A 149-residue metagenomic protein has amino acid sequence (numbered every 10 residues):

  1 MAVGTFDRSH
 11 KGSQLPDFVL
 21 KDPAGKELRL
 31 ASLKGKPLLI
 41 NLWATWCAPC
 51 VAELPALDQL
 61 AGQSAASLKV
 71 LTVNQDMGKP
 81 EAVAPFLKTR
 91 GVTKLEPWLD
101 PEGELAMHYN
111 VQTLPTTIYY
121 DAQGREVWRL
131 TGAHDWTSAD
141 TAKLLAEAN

Functional and structural regions predicted by a protein language model:
M1-D17, A139-A142, N149: N-terminal targeting signals for export/organelle localization
D7, G12, D17-L38: A short beta-strand-turn-helix
K36-L38, L42-W46, T113: Short pre-active-site segment immediately N-terminal to redox-active cysteine/selenocysteine motifs in thiol-based
N41, T72-N74, R129-T131: Soluble periplasmic/extracytoplasmic beta-strand elements of cell-envelope proteins
T45-A52, T116: C-type cytochrome heme c attachment motif
V51-R90, P101-H108: Structural microenvironment flanking redox-active thiols in thiol-disulfide oxidoreductases
P85-K94, D100-A148: Thiol/disulfide oxidoreductase modules built on the thioredoxin-like
